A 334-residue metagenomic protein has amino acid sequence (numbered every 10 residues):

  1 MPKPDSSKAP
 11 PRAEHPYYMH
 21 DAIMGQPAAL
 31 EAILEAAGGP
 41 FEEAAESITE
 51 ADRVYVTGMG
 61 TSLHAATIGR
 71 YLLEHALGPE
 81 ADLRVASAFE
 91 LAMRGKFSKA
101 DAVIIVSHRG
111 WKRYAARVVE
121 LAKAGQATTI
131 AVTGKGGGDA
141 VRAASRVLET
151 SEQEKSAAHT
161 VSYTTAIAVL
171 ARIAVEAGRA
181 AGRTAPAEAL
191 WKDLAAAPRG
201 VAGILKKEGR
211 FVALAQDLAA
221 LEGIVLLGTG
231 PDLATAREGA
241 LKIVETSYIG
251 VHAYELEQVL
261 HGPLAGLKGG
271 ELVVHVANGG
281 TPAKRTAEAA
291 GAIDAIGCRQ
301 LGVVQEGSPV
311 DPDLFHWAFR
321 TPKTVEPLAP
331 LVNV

Functional and structural regions predicted by a protein language model:
P2-A28, I130, Q153-Y163, P322-N333: A cross-family phosphate/adenosyl-ligand binding-site feature
D5-D52, L205-K207: An N-terminal, well-structured beta->alpha segment
R12, P16-M19, D52-M59, A219-R237 (+3 more regions): Glycine-rich phosphate/diphosphate-binding loops and the adjacent beta-loop-alpha structural elements that coordinate
H20, G182-W191, F211-A215, A253-Y254 (+1 more regions): Flexible, glycine/charged-enriched surface loops at secondary-structure junctions
E31-I48, G58, D193-G228: Cofactor-pocket helix-loop regions in the catalytic cores of large enzyme subunits
G39, E46-A197, T229, L264-L267 (+1 more regions): Glycine-rich phosphate-binding loops that contact phosphosugars or nucleotide phosphates
G203-R210, V251-H261: A general structural motif
A234-A236, E255-K268: Active-site segments that bind and position negatively charged phosphate/pyrophosphate groups
